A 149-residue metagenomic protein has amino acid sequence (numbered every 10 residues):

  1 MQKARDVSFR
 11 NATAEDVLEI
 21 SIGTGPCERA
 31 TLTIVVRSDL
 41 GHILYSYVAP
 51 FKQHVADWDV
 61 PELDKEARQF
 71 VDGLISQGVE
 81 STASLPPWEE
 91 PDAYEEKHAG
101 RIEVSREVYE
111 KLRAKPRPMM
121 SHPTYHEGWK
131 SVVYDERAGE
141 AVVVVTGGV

Functional and structural regions predicted by a protein language model:
M1-V149: Exposed acidic/polar residues on beta-strands and adjacent loops within beta-sheet cores, strongest in beta-propeller
